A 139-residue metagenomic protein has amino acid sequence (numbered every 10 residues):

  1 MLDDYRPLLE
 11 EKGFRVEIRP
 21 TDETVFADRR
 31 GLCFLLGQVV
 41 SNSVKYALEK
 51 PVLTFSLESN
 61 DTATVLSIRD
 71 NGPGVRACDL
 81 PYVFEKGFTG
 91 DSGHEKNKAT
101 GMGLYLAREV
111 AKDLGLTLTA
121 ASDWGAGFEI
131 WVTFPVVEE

Functional and structural regions predicted by a protein language model:
L8-E17: Short conserved segments within the C-terminal catalytic ATPase subdomain
P20, T24-D28: Conserved micro-motifs of the catalytic ATP-binding
S43-V44: Short helix-loop "hinge" at the ATP-lid/N-box region of the Bergerat-fold HATPase_c
K50-T62: Short beta-strand/loop element within the Bergerat-fold HATPase_c
D70: Acidic ATP/Mg2+-coordinating residue in the GHKL
V75-F88: Short conserved segment of the HATPase_c
